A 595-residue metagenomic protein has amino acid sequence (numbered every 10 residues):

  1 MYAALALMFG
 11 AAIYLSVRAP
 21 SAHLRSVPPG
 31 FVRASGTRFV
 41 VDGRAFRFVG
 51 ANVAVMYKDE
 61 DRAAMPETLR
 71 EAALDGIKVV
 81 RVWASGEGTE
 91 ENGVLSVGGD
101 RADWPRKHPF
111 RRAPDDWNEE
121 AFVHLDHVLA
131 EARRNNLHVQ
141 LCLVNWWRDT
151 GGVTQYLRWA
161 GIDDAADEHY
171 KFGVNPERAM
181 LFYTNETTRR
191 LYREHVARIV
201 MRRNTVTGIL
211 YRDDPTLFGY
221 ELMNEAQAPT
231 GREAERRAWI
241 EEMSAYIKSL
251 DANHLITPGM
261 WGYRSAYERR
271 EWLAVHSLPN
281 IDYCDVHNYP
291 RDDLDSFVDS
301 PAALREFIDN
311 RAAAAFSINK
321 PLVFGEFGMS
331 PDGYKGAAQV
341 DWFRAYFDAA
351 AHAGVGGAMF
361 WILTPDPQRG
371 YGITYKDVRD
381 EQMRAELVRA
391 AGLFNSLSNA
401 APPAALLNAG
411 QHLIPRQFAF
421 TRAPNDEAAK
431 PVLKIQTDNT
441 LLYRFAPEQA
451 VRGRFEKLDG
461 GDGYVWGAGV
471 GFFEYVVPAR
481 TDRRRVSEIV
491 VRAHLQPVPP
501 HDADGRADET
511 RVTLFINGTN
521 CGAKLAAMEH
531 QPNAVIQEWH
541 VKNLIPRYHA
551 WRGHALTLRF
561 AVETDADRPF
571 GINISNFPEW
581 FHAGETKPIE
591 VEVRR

Functional and structural regions predicted by a protein language model:
Y2-Y14: Hydrophobic membrane-insertion alpha-helices, especially the h-region of bacterial N-terminal signal peptides
I13-R18, G93: Juxtamembrane cytosolic interface motif at the C-terminal end of transmembrane helices
V17-V27: Ser/Thr/Pro/Gly-rich low-complexity linker/stalk segments immediately outside membranes or between
F31-D295, P301-A313, S317-K320, P331-G372 (+1 more regions): Active-site mouth of glycoside hydrolases
R133-R134, I209-L217, R483-V486, A507 (+1 more regions): Short helix-terminating capping/connector loops at secondary-structure junctions
H169-K171, D341-N439: Aromatic-rich peripheral "rim/lid" segments of glycoside hydrolase catalytic domains that contact and position glycan
L322-F327: Short acidic/histidine-rich active-site segments
D438, A446-D459, A468-D482, H494-P588 (+1 more regions): Beta-strand-rich ligand-recognition modules
